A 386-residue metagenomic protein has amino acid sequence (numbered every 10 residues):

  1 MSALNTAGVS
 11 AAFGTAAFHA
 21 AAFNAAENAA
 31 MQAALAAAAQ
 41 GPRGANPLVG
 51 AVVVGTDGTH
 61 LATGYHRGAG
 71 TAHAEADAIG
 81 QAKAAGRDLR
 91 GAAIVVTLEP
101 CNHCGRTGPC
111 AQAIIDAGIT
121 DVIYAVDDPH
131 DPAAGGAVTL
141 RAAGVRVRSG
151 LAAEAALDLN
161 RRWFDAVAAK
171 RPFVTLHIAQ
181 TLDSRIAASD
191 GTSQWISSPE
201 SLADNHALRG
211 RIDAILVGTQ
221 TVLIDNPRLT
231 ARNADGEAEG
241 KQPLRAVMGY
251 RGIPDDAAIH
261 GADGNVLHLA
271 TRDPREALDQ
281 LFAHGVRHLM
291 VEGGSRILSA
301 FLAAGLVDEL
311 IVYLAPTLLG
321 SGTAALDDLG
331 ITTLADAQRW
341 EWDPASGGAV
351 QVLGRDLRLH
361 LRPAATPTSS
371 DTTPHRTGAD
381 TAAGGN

Functional and structural regions predicted by a protein language model:
S2-F18, A22-N46, A62, A82 (+4 more regions): Enzymes that bind and transform nitrogen-containing heteroaromatic metabolites
G50: Helix-turn-helix
V53-A155, A300-L302: Zn2+-dependent cytidine deaminase-like catalytic core
G55-T56, A168-A169, R362-A364: Active-site beta-strand termini and strand-to-loop segments that position acidic
V122, V126, L157-L159, R185-S193: Short N-terminal helix-initiation segments at or just after the protein's N-terminus
A152-L157, V222-I224: Short, surface-exposed recognition loops or helix-turn segments adjacent to catalytic cores
N160-A168: Flexible, polar/acidic helix-loop-strand segments at domain edges
